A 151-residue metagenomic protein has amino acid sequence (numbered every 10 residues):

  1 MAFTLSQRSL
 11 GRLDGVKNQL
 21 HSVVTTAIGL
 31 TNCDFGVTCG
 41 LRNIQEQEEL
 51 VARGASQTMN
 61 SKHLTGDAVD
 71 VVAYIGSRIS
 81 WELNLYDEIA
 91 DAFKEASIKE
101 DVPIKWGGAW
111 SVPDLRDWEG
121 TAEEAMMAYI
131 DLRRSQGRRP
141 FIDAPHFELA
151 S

Functional and structural regions predicted by a protein language model:
M1-G36: Active-site acidic/histidine clusters and adjacent loop/turn architecture that either coordinate catalytic ions
V16, C39, E82, Y86: Charged, low-complexity surface patches
N18, S22, Q45, G66 (+1 more regions): Short, well-structured alpha-helical interface segments that form or flank functional binding sites
T25-R53, K99, G107: Extended, low-complexity, intrinsically disordered C-terminal regulatory tails of eukaryotic serine/threonine kinases
L50-A55, M59-K62: Active-site-adjacent substructure of cysteine-protease-like catalytic cores
N60-S151: Catalytic cores and adjacent binding grooves of peptidoglycan-active enzymes
